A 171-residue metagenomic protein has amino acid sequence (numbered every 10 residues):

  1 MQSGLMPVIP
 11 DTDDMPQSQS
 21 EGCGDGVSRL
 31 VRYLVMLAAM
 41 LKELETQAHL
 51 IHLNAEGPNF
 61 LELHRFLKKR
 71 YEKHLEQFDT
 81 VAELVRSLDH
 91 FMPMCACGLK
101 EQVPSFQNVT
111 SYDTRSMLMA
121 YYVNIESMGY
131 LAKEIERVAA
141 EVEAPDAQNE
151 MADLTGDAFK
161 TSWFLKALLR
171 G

Functional and structural regions predicted by a protein language model:
Q2-Q19, A39-E45: Acidic, low-complexity proline/glycine-rich segments
D14, M36, M40-Q47, N54 (+4 more regions): N-proximal short alpha-helices
Q19-L30: His/Met- and acidic-residue-enriched segments that coordinate or traffic transition-metal cofactors and support
D25-G26, E43-K69, L131-D146: Helix-loop segments that flank and shape redox-cofactor active sites
S28-V31, V35-A38, K42, K68 (+5 more regions): Short amphipathic alpha-helical segments with heptad-repeat character
L34, I51, E83, C97-D153: Acidic/histidine-rich alpha-helical segments that form the ligand environment of transition-metal centers
A38, E45-A48, H52, F78 (+4 more regions): A structural signal for well-ordered alpha-helices, especially hydrophobic packing surfaces of coiled-coils
L61-G98, L168: Conserved alpha-helical segments that form or flank metal/cofactor-binding pockets of metalloenzymes
